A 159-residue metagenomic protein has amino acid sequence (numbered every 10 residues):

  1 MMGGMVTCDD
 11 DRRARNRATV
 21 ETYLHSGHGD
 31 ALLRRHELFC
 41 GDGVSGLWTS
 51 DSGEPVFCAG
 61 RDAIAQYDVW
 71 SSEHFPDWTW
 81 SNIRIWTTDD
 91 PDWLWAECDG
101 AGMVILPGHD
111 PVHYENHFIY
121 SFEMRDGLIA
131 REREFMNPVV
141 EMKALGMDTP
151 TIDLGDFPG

Functional and structural regions predicted by a protein language model:
M1, L24, C40-G43, S50 (+4 more regions): Generic detector of intrinsically disordered, low-complexity, polar/charged segments
M1-G41, P150-G159: Short, low-complexity N-terminal intrinsically disordered segments enriched in polar/charged residues
M2-R12, S71-G159: A beta-strand edge to alpha-helix "cap/lid" segment located at domain peripheries
V20, L24-G27, F39, I64 (+3 more regions): Hydrophobic alpha-helical core bundles mediating ligand binding, dimerization, or RNAP-core interactions
V20-Y23, R34-H36, G43-V44, G60 (+4 more regions): Hydrophobic pocket/interface hotspot
L32-L94: A solvent-exposed, acidic/Ser-Thr-rich amphipathic alpha-helical stretch
